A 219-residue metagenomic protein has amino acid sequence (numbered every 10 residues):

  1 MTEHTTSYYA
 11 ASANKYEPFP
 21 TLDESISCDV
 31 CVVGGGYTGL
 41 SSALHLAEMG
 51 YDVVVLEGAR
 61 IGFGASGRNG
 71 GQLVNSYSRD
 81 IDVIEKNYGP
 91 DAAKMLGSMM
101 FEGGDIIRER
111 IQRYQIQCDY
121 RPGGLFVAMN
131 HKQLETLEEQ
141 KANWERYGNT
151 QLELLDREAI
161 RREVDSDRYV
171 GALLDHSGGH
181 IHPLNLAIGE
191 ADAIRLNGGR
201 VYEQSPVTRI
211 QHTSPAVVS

Functional and structural regions predicted by a protein language model:
M1-V30, E48: Extreme N-terminal leader/targeting segments of oxidoreductases
I26-V55: N-terminal Rossmann-like FAD-binding beta1-loop-alpha1 element of flavoenzymes
E48-R68: Glycine-rich FAD pyrophosphate-binding loop
Y51, N149, G199: Short phosphate-binding/catalytic loops that engage adenosine nucleotides
S76-E158: Dinucleotide-binding Rossmann-like beta1-alpha1 core, especially the glycine-rich loop that anchors the ADP
E135, E139-N143, R168-S219: Helical element adjacent to the flavin cofactor pocket in flavoenzyme catalytic cores
A159-D167: Flexible hinge/switch segments at interdomain interfaces of large molecular machines
